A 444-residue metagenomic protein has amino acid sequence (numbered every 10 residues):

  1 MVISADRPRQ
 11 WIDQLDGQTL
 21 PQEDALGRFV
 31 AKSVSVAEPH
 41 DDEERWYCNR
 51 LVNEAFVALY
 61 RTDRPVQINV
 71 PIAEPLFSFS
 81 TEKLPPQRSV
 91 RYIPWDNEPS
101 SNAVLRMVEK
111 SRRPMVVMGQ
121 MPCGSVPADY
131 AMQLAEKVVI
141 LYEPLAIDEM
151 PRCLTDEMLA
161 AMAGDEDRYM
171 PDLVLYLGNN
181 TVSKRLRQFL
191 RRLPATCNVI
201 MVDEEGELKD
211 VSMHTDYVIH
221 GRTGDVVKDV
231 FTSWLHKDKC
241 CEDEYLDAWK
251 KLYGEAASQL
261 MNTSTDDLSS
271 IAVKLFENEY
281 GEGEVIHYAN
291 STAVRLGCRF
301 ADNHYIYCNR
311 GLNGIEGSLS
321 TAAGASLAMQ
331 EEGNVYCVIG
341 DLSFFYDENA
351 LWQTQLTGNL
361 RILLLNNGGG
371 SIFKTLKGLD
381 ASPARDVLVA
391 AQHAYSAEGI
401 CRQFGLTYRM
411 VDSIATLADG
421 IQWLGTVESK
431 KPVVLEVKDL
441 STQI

Functional and structural regions predicted by a protein language model:
I3, R7-K32, E54, R299-I444: Thiamine diphosphate
A5-V52, Y142-W249, T354, I362 (+2 more regions): Glycine-rich, acidic loop regions that bind phosphate or pyrophosphate groups
H40-E43, L190-T292, S396-I400, V411-I444: Phosphate/pyrophosphate-binding active-site segments
E54, A58-K110: Conformationally flexible catalytic loops at phosphate/diphosphate-handling active centers
F56-T62, S101-P114, L134, F276-E282 (+2 more regions): Glycine-rich phosphate/diphosphate-binding loops that line cofactor/substrate pockets in enzymes
N69-I72, V117-P122, E143-L145, L175-N180 (+4 more regions): Structural motif
D96-V108, P122, V126-A128, N262-E279 (+1 more regions): A short, well-structured juxtamembrane/interface segment
M118-I200, N303-E331, F345-N349, D412-S413 (+1 more regions): Glycine-rich, anion-gripping cofactor-binding loops and their flanking helix/strand elements in enzyme active sites
